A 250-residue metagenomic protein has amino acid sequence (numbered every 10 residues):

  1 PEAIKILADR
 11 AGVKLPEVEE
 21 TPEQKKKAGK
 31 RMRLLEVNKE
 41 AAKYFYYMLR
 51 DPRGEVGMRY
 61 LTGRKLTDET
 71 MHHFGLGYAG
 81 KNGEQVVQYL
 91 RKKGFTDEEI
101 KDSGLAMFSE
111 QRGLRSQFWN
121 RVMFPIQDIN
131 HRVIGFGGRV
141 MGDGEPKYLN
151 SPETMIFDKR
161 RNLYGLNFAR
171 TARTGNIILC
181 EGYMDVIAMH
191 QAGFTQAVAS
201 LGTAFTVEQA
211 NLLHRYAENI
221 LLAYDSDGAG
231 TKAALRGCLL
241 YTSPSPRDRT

Functional and structural regions predicted by a protein language model:
E2-R53: Conserved active-site segments centered on acidic
R10-K14, K93, Y216-A223, L240: Conserved, well-folded catalytic cores of nucleic-acid-processing and energy-transducing macromolecular machines
T21, R59, G63, D68-E84: Short, conserved phosphate-binding/catalytic loop or strand-edge motifs used in phosphoryl-/nucleotidyl-transfer
E23-A41, G54, R59, G80-I220 (+1 more regions): Phosphate-handling DNA/RNA-contact segment within nucleic-acid enzymes
E23-K26, F45-R50, F74-A79, R115 (+1 more regions): Conserved short loop/turn motifs at secondary-structure junctions
K232-A233, R247: Short glycine/threonine-rich loop/turn motifs
L235, L239: Phosphate/diphosphate-binding loops
Y241-T250: Conserved small/polar residues in nucleotide/adenosyl-binding loops
